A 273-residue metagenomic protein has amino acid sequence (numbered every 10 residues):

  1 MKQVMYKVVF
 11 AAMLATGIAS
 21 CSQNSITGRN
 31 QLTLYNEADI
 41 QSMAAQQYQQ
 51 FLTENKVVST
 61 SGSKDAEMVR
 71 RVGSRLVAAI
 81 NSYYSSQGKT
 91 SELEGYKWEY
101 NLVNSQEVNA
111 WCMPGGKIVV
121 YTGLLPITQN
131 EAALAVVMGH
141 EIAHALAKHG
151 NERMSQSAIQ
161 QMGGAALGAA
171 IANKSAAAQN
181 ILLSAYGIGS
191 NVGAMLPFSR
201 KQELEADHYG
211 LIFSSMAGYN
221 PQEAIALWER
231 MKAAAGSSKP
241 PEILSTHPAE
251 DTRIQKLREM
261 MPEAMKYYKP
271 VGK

Functional and structural regions predicted by a protein language model:
K2, Y6, G17, C21-K273: A Zn2+-metalloprotease active-site environment signal
F10: N-terminal glycine-rich, Lys/His-bearing helix-loop that initiates the first secondary-structure elements of many
